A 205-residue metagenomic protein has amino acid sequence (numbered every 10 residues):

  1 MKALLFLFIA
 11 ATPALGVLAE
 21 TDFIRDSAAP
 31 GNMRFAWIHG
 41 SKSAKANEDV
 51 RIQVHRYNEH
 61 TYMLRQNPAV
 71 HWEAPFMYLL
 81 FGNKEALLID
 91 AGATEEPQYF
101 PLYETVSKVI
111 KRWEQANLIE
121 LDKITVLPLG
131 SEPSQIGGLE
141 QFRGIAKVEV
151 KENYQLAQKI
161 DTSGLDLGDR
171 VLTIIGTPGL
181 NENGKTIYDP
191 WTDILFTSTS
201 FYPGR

Functional and structural regions predicted by a protein language model:
A3-T12: Sec-dependent N-terminal signal peptides
G16-A19: Boundary at the C-terminal end of the N-terminal hydrophobic targeting segment
I24-A28, T94-T173: Active-site HxH/HxHxD metal-binding segment of metal-dependent hydrolases
F35, Y57-L64, L167-R170: Short Pro/Gly-enriched beta-strand edge/turn motifs at strand-loop
R51-Q115, T186-S200: Conserved beta-strand hairpin/beta-sheet module of binuclear metal-dependent hydrolase folds, prominently
E132-S134, P178-E182, F201: Catalytic metal-binding/acid-base residues of hydrolase active sites
K159-D189, I194-L195: Core dinuclear metal-dependent hydrolase active-site scaffold
G204-R205: Cap/insert and terminal regions of metallo-dependent hydrolase folds
